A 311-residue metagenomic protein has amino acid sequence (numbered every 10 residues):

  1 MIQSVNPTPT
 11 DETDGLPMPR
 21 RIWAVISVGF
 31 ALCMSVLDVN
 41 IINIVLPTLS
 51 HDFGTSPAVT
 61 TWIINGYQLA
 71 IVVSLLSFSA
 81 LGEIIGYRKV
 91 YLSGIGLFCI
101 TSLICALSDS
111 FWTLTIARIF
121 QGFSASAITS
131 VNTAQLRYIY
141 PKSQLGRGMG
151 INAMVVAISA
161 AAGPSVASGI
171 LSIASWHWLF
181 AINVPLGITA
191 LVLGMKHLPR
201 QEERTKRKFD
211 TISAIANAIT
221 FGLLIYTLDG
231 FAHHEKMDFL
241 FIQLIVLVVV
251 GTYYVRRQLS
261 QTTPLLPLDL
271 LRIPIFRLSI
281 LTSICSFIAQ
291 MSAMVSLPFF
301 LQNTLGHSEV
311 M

Functional and structural regions predicted by a protein language model:
M1-L37, H51: Cytosolic juxtamembrane N-terminal segment immediately preceding the first transmembrane helix of multi-pass
R20-V36, Y67-Q68, L97, T113 (+4 more regions): Hydrophobic transmembrane alpha-helices of multi-pass secondary transporters, especially the MFS 12-helix bundle
I22-L37, I42-I44, P57, I182 (+5 more regions): 12-transmembrane solute porter fold
N40, I71-L76, S126, A160-A161: Residue-level signature of mid-helix packing/kink "hotspots" within the transmembrane helices of 12-pass Major
V45-S74, T113-T115, L305, V310-M311: Extracellular/periplasmic helix-loop-helix junction of adjacent transmembrane segments in MFS-like secondary
D52-F53, I84, Q135-Y140, I173 (+3 more regions): Helix-to-coil boundary motifs at intracellular loop junctions of multi-pass secondary transporters
A80-I212, G230, F239: Helix-loop-helix hairpins in multi-pass membrane proteins, especially solute transporters
V184-E203, A218-G230, V246-Q261: C-terminal membrane-cytosol helix-exit motif in multi-pass small-molecule transporters
